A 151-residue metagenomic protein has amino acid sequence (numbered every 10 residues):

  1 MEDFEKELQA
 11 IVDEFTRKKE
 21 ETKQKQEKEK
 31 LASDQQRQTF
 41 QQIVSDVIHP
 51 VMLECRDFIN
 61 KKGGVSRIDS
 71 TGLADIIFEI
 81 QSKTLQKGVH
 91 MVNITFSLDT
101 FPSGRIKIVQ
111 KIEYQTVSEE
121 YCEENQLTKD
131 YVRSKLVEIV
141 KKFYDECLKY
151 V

Functional and structural regions predicted by a protein language model:
M1-K6, E79-S134: Intrinsically disordered, low-complexity regulatory segments enriched in Ser/Thr/Pro and charged residues
E2-E27, Y114-V151: Intrinsically disordered, low-complexity regulatory regions enriched in serine/threonine/proline and acidic residues
I11-K62: Contiguous, amphipathic alpha-helical segments that mediate oligomerization or scaffolding in large protein assemblies
K28, S33, V51-L53, G63 (+4 more regions): Sparse, context-dependent recognition of short Cys/His-centered cofactor- or disulfide-binding micro-motifs
V51-I59, G63, L136-C147: Hydrophobic, Leu/Ile/Phe/Ala-enriched alpha-helical segments that form helix-helix packing faces
N60-R67, V89-T95: Short small/polar-residue motifs
G64-K87: Ser/Thr-rich, low-complexity intrinsically disordered terminal regions
